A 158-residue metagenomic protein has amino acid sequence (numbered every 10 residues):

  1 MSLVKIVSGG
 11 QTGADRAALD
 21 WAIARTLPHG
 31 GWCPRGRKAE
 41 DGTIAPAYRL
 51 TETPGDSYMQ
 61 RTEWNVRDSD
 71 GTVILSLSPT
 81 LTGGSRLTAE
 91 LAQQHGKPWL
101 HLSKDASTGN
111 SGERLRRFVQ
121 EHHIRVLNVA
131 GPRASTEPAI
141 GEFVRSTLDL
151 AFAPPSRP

Functional and structural regions predicted by a protein language model:
S2-V126, R133-P155: Acidic/glycine-enriched connector segments
